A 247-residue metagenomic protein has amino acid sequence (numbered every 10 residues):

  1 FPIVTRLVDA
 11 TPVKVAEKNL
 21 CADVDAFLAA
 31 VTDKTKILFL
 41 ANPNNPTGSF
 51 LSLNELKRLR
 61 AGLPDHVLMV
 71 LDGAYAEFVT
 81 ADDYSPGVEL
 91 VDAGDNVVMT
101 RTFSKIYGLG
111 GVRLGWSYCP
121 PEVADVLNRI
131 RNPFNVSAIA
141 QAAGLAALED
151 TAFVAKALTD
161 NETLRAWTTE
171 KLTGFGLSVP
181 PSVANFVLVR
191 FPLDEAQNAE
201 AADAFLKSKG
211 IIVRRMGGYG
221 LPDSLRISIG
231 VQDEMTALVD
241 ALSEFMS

Functional and structural regions predicted by a protein language model:
F1-A10: Substrate-binding/gating loop at the entrance of the active-site cleft, primarily in PLP-dependent aminotransferase-like
R6, A22-K34, P46-M69, G73-I106: Active-site pre-lysine segment of PLP-dependent enzymes
V13-N19: Short beta->alpha connector loops at strand-helix junctions that form conserved, small/polar/Pro-enriched
I37-A41, V70, W116-Y118: Structural motif
N54, A201-A204, S208-K209, R214 (+1 more regions): PLP-dependent enzyme catalytic core of the Aspartate aminotransferase-like
N96-P180: PLP-dependent aminotransferase class I/II
E162, A166, T173-K209, L225 (+1 more regions): Conserved PLP-binding catalytic core of the aspartate aminotransferase-like
